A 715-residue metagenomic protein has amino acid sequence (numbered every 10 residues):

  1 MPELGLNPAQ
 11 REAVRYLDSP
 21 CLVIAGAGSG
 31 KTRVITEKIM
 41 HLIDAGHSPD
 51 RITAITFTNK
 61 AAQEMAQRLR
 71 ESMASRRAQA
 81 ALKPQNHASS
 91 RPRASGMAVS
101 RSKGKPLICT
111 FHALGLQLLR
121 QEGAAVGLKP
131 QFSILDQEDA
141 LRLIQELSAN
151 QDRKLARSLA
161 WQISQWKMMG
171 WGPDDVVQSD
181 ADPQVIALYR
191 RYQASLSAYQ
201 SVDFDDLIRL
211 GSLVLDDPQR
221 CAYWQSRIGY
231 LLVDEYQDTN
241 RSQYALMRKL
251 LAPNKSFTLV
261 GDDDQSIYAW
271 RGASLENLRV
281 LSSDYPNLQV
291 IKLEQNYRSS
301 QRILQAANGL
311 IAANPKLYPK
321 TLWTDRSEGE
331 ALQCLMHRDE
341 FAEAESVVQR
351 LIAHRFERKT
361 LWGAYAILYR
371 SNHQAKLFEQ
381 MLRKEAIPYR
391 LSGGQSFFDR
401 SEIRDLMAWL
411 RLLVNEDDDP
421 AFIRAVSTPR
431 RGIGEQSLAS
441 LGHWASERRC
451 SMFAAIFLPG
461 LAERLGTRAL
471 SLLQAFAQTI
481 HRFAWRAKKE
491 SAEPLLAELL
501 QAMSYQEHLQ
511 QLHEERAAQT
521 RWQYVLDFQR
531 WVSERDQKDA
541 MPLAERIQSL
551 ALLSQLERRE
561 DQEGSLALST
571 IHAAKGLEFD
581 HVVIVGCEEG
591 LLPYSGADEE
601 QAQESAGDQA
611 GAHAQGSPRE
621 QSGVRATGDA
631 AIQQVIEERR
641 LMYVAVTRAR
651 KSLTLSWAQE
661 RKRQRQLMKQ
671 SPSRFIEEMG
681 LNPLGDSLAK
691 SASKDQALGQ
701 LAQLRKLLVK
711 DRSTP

Functional and structural regions predicted by a protein language model:
P2-G5, M40-H41, A98, R241-H337 (+2 more regions): Conserved RecA-like helicase ATPase core segment that couples NTP binding/hydrolysis to strand translocation
E3-D18, S242: N-terminal pre-P-loop "Q-motif" helix
D18-C21, M40-R227, K255, L275 (+10 more regions): A basic/glycine-biased coupling hinge at the interface between accessory DNA-binding modules
V23, A27-I35, P49, G123 (+7 more regions): Helicase P-loop NTPase motor core
A25, E235, G261: The Walker A (P-loop) glycine that initiates the GxxxxGKT/S ATP-binding motif of P-loop NTPases
Q178, Y230, A375-M381, I387 (+2 more regions): Conserved helicase C-terminal RecA-like lobe
W224-R241, T258: SF2 helicase catalytic motif II
G623, E660-P715: Helicase C-terminal subdomain and adjacent C-terminal extension
